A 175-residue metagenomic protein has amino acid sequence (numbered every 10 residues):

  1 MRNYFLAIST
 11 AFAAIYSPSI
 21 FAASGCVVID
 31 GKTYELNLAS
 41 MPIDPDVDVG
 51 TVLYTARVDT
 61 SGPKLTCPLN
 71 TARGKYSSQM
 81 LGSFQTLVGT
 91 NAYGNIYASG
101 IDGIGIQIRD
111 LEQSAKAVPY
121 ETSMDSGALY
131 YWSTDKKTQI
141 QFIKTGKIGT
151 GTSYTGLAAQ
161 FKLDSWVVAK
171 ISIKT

Functional and structural regions predicted by a protein language model:
R2-T175: Extreme N-terminal export signal peptides that direct proteins to the secretory pathway
